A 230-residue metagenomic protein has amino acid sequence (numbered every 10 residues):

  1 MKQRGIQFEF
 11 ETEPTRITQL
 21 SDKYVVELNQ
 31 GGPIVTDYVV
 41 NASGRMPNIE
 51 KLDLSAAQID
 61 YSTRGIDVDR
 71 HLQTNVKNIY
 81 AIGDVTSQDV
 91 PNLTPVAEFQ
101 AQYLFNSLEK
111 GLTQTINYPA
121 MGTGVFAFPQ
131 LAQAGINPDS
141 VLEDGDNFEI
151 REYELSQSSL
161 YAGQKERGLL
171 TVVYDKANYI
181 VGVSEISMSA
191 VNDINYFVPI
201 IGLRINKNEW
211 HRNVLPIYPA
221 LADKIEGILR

Functional and structural regions predicted by a protein language model:
M1-T12, Q133-I136: N-terminal glycine-rich dinucleotide-binding loop that anchors FAD/FMN and/or NAD(P) in oxidoreductases
Q7-E9, Y80, E149-R151: General small-molecule cofactor/ligand-binding pocket signal
F10-D22: A conserved short coil-to-beta-strand element within the FAD-binding core of flavoproteins
N29-G31: Glycine-centered tight beta-turn/hairpin loop motif at sheet-sheet or coil-to-beta transitions
P33-K110: FAD-site-proximal beta/loop scaffold in flavoenzymes
D60-S62, G111-G122, D146-R151: A short alpha-helix-loop-beta-strand transition element characteristic of N-terminal alpha/beta dinucleotide-binding
I82-S140, Y218-R230: A conserved FAD-binding loop/helix module that cradles the flavin
F126-I136, L142-R230: Flexible, glycine-rich terminal cap/loop adjacent to redox cofactors in electron-transfer oxidoreductases
